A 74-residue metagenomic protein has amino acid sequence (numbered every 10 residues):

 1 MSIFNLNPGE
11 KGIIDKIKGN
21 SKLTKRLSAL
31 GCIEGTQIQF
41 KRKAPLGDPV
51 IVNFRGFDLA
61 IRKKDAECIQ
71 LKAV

Functional and structural regions predicted by a protein language model:
M1-S2: Absolute protein N-terminus
I17-N20: A structural micro-motif recognizing beta-strand termini and the immediately following turn/loop segments
L23-R26: Short alpha-helix capping/helix-loop boundary micro-motifs
A44-V74: C-terminal structural segments of small proteins and small subunits
